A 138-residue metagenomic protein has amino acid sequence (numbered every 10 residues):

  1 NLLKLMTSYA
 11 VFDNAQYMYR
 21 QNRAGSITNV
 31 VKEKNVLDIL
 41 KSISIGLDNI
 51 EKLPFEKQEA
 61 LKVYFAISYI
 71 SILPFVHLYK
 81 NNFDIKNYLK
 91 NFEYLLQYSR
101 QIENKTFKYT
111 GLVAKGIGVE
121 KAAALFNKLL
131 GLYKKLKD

Functional and structural regions predicted by a protein language model:
N1-A15: A short, conserved alpha-helix in the catalytic core of glycosyltransferases
K4, I45-D48, S71-F75: Short glycine/serine- and small hydrophobic-enriched flexible loop segments
N14-R23, N29-F55, L78-Q101: Catalytic core of nucleotide-sugar-dependent glycosyltransferases
L53-Y64, V113-I117: Structural motif
K62-P74: Amphipathic alpha-helical repeat scaffolds of TPR domains
L78-D138: Membrane-interface aromatic/basic loop that binds lipid-linked glycans or pyrophosphate carriers, typified by
